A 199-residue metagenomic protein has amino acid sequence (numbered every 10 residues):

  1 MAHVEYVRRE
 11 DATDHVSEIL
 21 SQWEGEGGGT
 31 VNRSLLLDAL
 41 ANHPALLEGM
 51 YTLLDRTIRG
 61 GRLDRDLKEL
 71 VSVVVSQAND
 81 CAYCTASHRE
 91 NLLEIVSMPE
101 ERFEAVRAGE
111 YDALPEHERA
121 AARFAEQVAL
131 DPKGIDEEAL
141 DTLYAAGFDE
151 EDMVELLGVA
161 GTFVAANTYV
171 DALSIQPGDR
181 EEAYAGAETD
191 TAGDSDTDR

Functional and structural regions predicted by a protein language model:
M1-L67, E100, G178-R199: Secretory/endomembrane lumenal or extracellular ectodomains immediately following the signal peptide
L47, T85-F103, Q176: Iron-sulfur (Fe-S) cluster-binding segments and ferredoxin-like electron-carrier domains, especially [2Fe-2S]
D64-S72, D152-M153: Alpha-helical scaffolds flanking conserved acidic
V71-N91, A160: Short, thiol/selenol-centered motifs that function as redox-active sites or metal-ligating centers
V71-V75, E116-I135, V159-A160: Amphipathic, charged-and-aliphatic alpha-helical interface segments that function as noncatalytic docking
A105-E126, A146: A contiguous pocket-lining binding segment that forms or flanks enzyme active sites
G134-V154: Acidic interhelical loop/turn segments
E150-D190: Preference for long, well-ordered alpha-helical segments
